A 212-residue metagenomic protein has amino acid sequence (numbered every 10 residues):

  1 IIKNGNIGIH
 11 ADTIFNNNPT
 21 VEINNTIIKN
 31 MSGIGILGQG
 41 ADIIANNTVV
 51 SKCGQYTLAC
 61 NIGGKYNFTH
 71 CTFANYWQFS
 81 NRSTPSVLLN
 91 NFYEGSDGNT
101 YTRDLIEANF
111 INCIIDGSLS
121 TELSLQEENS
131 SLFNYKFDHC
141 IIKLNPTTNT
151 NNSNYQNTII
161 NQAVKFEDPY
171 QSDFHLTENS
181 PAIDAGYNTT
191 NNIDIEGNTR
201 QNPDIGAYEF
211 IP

Functional and structural regions predicted by a protein language model:
I1-S51: Right-handed parallel beta-helix
G8, G35, T158, A185-Y187 (+1 more regions): Glycine-centered structural positions embedded in regular secondary structure
H10-A11, S32, L37, G54 (+4 more regions): Active-site-proximal flexible loops/turns
D12-I14, Y155-N157, T199-Q201: Short, surface-exposed polybasic-and-hydrophobic patches located at secondary-structure transitions
P19-V21, A108, P203: Repetitive beta-architecture junctions, highlighting loop-to-beta-strand starts across blade-like repeats
I43-H175: Predominantly extracellular beta-rich ligand-binding scaffolds that present long acidic/polar faces for carbohydrate
S172, T177-P212: Surface beta-loop-beta hairpin patches that serve as ligand-binding interfaces in beta-rich domains
